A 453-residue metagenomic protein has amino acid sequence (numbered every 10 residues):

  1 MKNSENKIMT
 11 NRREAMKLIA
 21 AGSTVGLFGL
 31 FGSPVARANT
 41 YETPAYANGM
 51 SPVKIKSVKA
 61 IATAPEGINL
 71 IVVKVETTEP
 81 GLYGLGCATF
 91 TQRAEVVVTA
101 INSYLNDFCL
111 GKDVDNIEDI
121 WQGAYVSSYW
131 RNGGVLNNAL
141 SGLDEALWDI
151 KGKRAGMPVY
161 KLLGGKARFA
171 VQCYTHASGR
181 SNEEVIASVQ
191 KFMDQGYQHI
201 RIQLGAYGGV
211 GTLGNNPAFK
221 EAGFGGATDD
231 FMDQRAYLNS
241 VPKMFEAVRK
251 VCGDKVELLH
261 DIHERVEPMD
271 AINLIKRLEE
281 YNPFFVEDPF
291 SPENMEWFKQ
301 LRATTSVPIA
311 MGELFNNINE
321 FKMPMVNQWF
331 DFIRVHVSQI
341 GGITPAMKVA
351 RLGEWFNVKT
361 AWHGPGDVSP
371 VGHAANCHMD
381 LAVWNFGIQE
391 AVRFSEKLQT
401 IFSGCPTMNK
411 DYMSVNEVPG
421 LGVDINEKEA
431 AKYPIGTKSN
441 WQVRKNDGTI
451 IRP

Functional and structural regions predicted by a protein language model:
K2-I8, R12-A38: N-terminal export signals
A20-G29, N48, V53, A60-T63 (+4 more regions): Flexible C-terminal active-site loop/helix
I55, G81, L143, G156 (+5 more regions): Conserved, mostly hydrophobic/aromatic
I71-E79, P406: Short beta-strand elements
T78, L82-A155: Metal- or metallocofactor-binding catalytic centers and their adjacent structured scaffolds across diverse enzyme
T99, S103, D107, D119 (+2 more regions): Shared catalytic-loop signature of beta/alpha-barrel
D144-T175: Glycine-rich, aromatic-flanked loop segments that form ligand/cofactor-binding clefts across common enzyme folds
A170-K299: Metal-dependent enolase-superfamily TIM-barrel catalytic cores that perform enediolate-based chemistry
